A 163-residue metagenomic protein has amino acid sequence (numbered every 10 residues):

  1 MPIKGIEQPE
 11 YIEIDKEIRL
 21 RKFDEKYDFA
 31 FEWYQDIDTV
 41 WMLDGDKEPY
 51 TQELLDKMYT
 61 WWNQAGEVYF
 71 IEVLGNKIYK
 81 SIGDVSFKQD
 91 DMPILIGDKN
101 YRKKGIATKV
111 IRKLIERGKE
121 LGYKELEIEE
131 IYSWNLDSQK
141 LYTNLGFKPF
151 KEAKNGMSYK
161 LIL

Functional and structural regions predicted by a protein language model:
M1-T60: A short, well-structured alpha-helix characteristic of acyl/acetyltransferase catalytic modules
M58-I71: A short helix-loop-beta-strand connector motif used in the catalytic cores of GNAT acetyltransferases and, in some
F70, I78-D91: Conserved beta-strand in the GNAT
E72, D91-I106, I131-Y132: A short, internal acetyl-CoA/4′-phosphopantetheine-binding micro-motif in the GNAT/acyltransferase core
V85-L95, R102, L121-K124, N155-M157: A conserved beta-turn-beta hairpin within the catalytic core of GNAT-like acetyltransferases that forms part
K103-R117, Q139-N144: Conserved acetyl-CoA-binding loop-helix of GNAT-fold acetyltransferases
I128-Q139: Conserved beta-strand-loop-alpha-helix junction that forms the acyl-donor binding cleft
T143-A153: Conserved acetyl-CoA-binding loop of GNAT-fold acetyltransferases
